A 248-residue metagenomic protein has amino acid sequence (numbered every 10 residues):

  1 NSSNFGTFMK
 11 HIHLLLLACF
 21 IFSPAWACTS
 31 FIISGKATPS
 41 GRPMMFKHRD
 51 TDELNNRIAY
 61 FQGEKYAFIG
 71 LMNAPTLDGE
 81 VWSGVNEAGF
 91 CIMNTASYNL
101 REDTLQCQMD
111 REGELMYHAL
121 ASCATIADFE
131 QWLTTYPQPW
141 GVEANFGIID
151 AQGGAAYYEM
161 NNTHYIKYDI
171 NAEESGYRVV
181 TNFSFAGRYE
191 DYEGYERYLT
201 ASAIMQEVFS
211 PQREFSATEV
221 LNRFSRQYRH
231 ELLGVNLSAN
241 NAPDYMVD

Functional and structural regions predicted by a protein language model:
N1-F8: Short, Lys/Arg-enriched N-terminal segments with co-localized hydrophobic residues within the first ~10-30 amino acids
I12-I21: Sec-dependent N-terminal signal peptides
W26-G41, D128, W132, A151 (+1 more regions): C-terminus-biased signal that marks the final domain/tail of proteins
A27-R111, T135-E143: A contiguous strand-loop segment
D52-E64, I170-Y189: A short, surface-exposed interaction/processing loop segment used at functional sites
T95, Q106-E112, I126, Y136-T181: Acidic/His-rich structured neighborhood in mature extracellular/periplasmic domains
T104-G147, Q212-Q227, E231: Proteins synthesized as precursors that undergo proteolytic processing into mature forms
